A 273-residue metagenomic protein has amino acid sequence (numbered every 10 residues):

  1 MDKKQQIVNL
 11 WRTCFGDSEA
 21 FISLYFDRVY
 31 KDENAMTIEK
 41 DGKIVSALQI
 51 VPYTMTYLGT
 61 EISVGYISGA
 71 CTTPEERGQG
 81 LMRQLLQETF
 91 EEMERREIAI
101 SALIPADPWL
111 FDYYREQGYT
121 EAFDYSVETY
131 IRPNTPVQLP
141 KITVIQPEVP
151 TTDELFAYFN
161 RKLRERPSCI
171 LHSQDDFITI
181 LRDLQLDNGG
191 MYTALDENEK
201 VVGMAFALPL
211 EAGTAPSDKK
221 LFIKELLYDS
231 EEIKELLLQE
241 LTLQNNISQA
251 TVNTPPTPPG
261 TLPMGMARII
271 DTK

Functional and structural regions predicted by a protein language model:
M1-P52, G59-Y66, N134-D176, K219-L221: Short amphipathic alpha-helix that is part of the acyltransferase structural core
D17-Y30, F156-Y192, T242, P255-K273: N-terminal charged segments
T37, K43-Y53, V64-C71, T193 (+1 more regions): Conserved beta-strand in the GNAT
G69-T72, G78-E91, S230-L243: Conserved acetyl-CoA-binding loop-helix of GNAT-fold acetyltransferases
L86, M93-A106, N245-P256: Conserved GNAT acetyl-CoA-binding A-motif
R115-V137, T214-K273: Active-site/acyl-donor-binding loops of N-acyltransferases
T120-E225, E231: Amide-forming acyltransferase catalytic core, primarily the GNAT-like/NAT-type and related acyltransferase folds
